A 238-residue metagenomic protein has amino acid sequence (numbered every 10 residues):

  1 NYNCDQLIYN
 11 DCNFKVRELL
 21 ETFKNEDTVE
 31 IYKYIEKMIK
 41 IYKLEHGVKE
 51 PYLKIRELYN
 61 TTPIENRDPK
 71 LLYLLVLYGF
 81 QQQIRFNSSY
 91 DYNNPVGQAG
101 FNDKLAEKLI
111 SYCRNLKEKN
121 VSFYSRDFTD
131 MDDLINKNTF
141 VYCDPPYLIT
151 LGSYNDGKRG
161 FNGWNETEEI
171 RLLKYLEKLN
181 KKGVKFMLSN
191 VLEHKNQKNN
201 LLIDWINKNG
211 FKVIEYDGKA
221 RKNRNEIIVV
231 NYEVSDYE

Functional and structural regions predicted by a protein language model:
N1-I41: Conserved S-adenosyl-L-methionine
N1-I8, C12, T129-I135, T139 (+2 more regions): Class I S-adenosyl-L-methionine
V16-L19, Q82, N196: Short active-site-adjacent helix-start/loop capping segments
E21, L74, L116-K117, E177 (+1 more regions): Alpha-helix boundary recognition
N25-Y142, P146-G157, R171: SAM-dependent nucleic-acid methyltransferase catalytic core
